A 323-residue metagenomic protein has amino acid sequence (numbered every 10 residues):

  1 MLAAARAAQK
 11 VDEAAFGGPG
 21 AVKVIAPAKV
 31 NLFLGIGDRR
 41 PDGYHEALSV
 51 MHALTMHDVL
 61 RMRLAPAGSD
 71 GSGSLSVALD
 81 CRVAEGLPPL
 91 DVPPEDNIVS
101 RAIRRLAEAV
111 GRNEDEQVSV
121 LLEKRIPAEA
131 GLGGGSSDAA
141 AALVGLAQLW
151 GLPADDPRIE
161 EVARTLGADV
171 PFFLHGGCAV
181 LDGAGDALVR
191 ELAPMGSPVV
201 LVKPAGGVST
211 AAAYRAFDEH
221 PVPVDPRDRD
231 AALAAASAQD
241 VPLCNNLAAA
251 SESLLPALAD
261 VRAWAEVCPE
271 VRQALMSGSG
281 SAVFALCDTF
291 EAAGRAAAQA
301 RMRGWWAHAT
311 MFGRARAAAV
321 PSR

Functional and structural regions predicted by a protein language model:
L2-A130, Q148, L152-D156, P194 (+1 more regions): ATP-binding N-lobe of GHMP and related small-molecule kinases
L2-K23, T289-R323: Conserved glycine-rich phosphate/nucleotide-binding loop and adjacent Mg2+-coordinating catalytic segment
L32, L60-M62, V99, G135 (+5 more regions): Residue-level signal for inorganic ion chemistry
S72-P88, A142, R164, A235-C244 (+1 more regions): Short, basic/glycine-rich phosphate-binding loops at helix/coil junctions that contact nucleotide phosphates
D115-E116, A139, L143-V180, G185: Contiguous, small/hydrophobic- and glycine-enriched helical/loop subdomains that border and often "cap" functional
L121-W150, A168, E270-C287: Glycine/serine-rich anion-binding loops at beta->alpha junctions that coordinate negatively charged ligand groups
F173-Q273, D288-E291, A298, A309-R323: Conserved, helical-rich catalytic subdomain that frames metal- and/or nucleotide-binding sites in enzyme alpha/beta
